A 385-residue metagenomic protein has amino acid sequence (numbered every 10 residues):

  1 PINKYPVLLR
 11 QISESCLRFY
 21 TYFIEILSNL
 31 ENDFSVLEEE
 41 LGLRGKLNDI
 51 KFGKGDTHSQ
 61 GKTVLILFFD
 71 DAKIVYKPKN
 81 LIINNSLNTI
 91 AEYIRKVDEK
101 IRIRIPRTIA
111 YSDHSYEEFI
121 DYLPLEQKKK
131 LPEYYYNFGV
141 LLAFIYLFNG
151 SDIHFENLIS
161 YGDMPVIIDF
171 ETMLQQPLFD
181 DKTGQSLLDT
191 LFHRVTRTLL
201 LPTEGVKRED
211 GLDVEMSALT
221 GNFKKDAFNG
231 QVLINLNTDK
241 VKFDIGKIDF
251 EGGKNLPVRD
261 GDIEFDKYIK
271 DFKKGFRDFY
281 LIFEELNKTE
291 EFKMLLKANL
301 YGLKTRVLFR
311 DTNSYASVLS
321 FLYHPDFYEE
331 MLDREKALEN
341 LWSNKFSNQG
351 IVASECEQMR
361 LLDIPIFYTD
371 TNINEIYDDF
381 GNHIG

Functional and structural regions predicted by a protein language model:
P1-G150, M164-V166: Conserved ATP-binding subdomain of kinase catalytic cores across diverse folds
P1-L27, M164-G385: C-terminal catalytic region of ATP-dependent kinase domains
E156-L158: Hydrophobic residue at the +6 position relative to the catalytic HRD Asp in the kinase catalytic loop
S160-G162: Activation-loop N-terminal segment of eukaryotic-like protein kinases
